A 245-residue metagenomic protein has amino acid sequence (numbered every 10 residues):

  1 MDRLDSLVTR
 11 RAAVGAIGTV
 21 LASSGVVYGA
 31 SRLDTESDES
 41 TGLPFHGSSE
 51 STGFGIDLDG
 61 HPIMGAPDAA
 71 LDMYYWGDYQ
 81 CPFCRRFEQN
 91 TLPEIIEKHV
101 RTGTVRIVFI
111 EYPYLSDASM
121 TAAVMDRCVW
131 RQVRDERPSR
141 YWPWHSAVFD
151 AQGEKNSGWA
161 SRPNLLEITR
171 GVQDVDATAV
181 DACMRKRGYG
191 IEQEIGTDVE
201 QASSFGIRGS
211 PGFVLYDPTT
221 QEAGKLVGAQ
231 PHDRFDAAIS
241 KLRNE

Functional and structural regions predicted by a protein language model:
D2-G18, Y28-A30, G171-E245: C-terminal cap of thioredoxin/glutaredoxin-like
D2-S116, Q193-E194, A238-E245: Extracytoplasmic thiol/disulfide redox context detector
S23-V26, Y141, R162, A177 (+1 more regions): Alpha-helix initiation and N-capping motif
G42, R131-P138, R187-Q193, T219: Intrinsically disordered, low-complexity coil segments
P62-M64, E154, L226: Short clusters of hydrophobic/aromatic residues that line enzyme substrate/ligand-binding pockets
W76-D78, I110-P113, S146-F149, R185 (+3 more regions): Active-site-proximal beta-strand/loop segments in catalytic clefts of secreted hydrolases
Y79, R85-R170, R208: Structural alpha/beta surface segment adjacent to cysteine/selenocysteine redox centers across thiol/disulfide enzymes
